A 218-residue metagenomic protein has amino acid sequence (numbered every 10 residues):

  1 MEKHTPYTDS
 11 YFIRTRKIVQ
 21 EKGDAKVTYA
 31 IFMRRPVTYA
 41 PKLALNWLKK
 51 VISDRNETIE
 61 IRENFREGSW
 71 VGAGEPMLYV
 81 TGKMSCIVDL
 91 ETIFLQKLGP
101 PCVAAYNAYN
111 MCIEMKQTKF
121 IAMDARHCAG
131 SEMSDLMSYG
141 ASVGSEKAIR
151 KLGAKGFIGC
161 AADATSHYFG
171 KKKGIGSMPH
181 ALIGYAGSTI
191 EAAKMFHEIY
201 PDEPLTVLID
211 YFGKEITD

Functional and structural regions predicted by a protein language model:
M1-V88, T92-P101: Flexible, solvent-exposed loop/hinge segments and secondary-structure transition points
S69, L78-D218: Buried, small/hydrophobic-residue-enriched core segments of structured protein domains
